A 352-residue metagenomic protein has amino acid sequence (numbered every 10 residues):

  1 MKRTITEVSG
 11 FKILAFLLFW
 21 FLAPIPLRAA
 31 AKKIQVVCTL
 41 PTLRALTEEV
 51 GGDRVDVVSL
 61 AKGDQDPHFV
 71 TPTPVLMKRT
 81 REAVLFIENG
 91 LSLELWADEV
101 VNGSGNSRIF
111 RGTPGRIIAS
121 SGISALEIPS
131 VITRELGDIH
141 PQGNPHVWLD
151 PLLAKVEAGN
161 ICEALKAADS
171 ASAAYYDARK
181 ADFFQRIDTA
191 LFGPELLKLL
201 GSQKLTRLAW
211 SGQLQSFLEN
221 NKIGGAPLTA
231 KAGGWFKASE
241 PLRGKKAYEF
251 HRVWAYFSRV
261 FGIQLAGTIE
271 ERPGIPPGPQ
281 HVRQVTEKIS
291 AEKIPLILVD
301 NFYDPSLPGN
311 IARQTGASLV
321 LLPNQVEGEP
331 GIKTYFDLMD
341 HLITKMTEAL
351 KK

Functional and structural regions predicted by a protein language model:
K2-A15: Bacterial N-terminal signal peptides that target proteins for export
R3-I5, L22, C38: Intrinsically disordered/low-complexity terminal segments and short unstructured peptides
K12-P24: Bacterial N-terminal signal peptides
A29-K352: Extracytoplasmic metal-acquisition and chelation regions
